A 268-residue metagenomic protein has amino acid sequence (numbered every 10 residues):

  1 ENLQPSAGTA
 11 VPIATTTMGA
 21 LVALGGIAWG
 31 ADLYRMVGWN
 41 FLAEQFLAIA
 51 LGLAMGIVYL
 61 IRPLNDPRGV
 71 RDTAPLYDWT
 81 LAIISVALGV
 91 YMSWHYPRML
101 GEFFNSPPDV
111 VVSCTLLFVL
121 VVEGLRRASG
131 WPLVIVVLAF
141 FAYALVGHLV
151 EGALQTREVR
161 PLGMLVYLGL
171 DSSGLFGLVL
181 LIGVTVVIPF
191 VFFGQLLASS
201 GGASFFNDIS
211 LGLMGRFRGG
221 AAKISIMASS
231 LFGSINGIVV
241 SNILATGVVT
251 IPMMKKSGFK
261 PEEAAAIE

Functional and structural regions predicted by a protein language model:
E1-F104, V111-L117: Conserved, well-structured core domains of diverse proteins
G38-F41, G69-T73, L100-F192: Hydrophobic transmembrane alpha-helices of multi-pass solute/ion transporters
V58-G69, L120-R126, A198-S204: C-terminal ends of transmembrane helices
L120-G124, I188-L196, I226-N236, V249: Hydrophobic alpha-helical transmembrane segments of multi-pass small-molecule transporters/permeases
R126, Y143, G194-A198, L211 (+1 more regions): Membrane-water interface at transmembrane helix exits
V184-D208: Transmembrane alpha-helical segments in integral membrane proteins
N207-E268: Hydrophobic transmembrane alpha-helices that form the pore/transport pathway of multi-pass ion and small-solute
